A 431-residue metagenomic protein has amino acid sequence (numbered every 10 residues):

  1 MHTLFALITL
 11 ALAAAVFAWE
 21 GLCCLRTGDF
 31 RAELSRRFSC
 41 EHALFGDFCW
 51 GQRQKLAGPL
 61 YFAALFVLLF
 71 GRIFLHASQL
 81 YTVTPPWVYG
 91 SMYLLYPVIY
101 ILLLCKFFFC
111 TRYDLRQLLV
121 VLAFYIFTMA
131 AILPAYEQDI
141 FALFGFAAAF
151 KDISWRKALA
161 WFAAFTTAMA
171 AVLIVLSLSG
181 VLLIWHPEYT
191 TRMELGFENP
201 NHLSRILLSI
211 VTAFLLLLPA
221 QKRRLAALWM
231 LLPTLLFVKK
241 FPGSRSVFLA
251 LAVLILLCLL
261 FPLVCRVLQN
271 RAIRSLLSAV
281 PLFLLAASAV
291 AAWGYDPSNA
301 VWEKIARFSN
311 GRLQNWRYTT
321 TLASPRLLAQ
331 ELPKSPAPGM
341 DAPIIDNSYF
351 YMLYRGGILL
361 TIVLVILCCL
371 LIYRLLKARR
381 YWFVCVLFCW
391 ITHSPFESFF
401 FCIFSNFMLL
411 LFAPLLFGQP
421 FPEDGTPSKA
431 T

Functional and structural regions predicted by a protein language model:
M1-A13: Hydrophobic transmembrane alpha-helical segments in integral membrane proteins
A6, H76-A77, T431: Transmembrane helical bundles and short interhelical boundary loops of multi-pass, membrane-embedded
A18-D29, A57: N-terminal first transmembrane alpha-helix
G21-L25, I73-Y89, F108-F109: Short, hydrophobic transmembrane alpha-helix segments
L25, R31-W50, F412-T431: A juxtamembrane structural motif centered on a specific transmembrane helix
G51-I73, Y89-C110, R116-P297, N347-D424: Hydrophobic transmembrane helix bundles of membrane-integrated enzymes that assemble and modify cell-envelope
V83-P86, I184-E194, S298-Q314: Extracytoplasmic catalytic-loop and juxtamembrane helix elements of membrane-embedded, polyprenol/dolichol-linked
V301-G356: Long extracytoplasmic/lumenal interhelical loops at the membrane interface of multi-pass membrane proteins
